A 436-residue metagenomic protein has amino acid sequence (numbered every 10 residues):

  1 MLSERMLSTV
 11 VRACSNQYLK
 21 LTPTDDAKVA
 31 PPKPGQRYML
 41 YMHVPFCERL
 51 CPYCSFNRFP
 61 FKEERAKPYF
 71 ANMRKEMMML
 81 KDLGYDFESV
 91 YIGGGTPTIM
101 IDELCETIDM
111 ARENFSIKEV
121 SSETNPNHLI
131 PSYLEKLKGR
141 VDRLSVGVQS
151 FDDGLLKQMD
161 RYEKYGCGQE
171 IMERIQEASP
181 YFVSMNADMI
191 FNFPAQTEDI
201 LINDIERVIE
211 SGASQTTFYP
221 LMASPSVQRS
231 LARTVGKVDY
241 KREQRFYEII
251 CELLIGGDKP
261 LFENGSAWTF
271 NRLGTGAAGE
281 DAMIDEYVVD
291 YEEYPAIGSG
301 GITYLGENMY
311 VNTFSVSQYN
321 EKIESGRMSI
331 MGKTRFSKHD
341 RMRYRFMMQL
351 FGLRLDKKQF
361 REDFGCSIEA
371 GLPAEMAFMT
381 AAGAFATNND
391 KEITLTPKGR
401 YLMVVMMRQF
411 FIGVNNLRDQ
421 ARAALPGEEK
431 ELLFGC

Functional and structural regions predicted by a protein language model:
M1-M39, R49, Q420-A423, L432-G435: Flexible, acidic/Gly-rich N-terminal and inter-domain linker regions that tether and position cofactor-handling modules
T24-D25, F56, P60-E63: Catalytic alpha/beta active-site cores
R37, F61-L80, S89-C366, G435-C436: C-terminal scaffold of the Radical SAM
H43-R58: Local cysteine-cluster metal-coordination motifs and their immediate loop/turn environment, predominantly Fe-S cluster
C366-T380: Short amphipathic alpha-helical interaction segments
T380-D390: A short, conserved structural fragment
K391-T396: Minor-groove-contacting beta-hairpin "wing" of winged helix-turn-helix DNA-binding domains
R400-C436: Short, amphipathic alpha-helical interaction segments positioned at domain boundaries
